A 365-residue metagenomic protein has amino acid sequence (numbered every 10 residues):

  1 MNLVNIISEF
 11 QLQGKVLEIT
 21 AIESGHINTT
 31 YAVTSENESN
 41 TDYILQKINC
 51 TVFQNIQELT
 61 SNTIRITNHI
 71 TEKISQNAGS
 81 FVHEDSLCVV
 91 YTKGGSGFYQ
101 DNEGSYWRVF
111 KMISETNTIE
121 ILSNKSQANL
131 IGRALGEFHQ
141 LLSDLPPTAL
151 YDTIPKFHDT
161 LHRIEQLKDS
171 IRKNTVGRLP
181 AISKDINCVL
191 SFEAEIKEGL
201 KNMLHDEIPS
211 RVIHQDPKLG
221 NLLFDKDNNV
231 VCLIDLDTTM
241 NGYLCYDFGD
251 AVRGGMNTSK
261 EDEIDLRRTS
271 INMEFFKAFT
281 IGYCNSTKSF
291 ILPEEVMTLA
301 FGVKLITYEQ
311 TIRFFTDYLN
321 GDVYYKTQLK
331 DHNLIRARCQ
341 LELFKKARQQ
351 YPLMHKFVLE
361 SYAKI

Functional and structural regions predicted by a protein language model:
M1-I19: Juxta-kinase regulatory segment immediately upstream of eukaryotic protein kinase catalytic domains
T20, S24, Q46-K47, F53-Q57 (+8 more regions): ATP-dependent phospho-/nucleotidyl transfer catalytic cores
A21-I22, H26-E36, N40-Y43, K47-E165 (+6 more regions): Conserved ATP-binding subdomain of kinase catalytic cores across diverse folds
Y43, R108, R211, N229-C232: Protein kinase-like catalytic core scaffold
G220-K260: Catalytic activation segment of kinase domains across protein kinase-like and atypical kinase folds
C245-S289, L305-Y324: Active-site activation/catalytic loop segments of kinase-like enzymes and analogous catalytic loops in related
I291-V303: All-alpha amphipathic helical-bundle segments outside canonical DNA-binding/catalytic cores that form hydrophobic
A347-Q350: Long, compositionally biased intrinsically disordered regions
